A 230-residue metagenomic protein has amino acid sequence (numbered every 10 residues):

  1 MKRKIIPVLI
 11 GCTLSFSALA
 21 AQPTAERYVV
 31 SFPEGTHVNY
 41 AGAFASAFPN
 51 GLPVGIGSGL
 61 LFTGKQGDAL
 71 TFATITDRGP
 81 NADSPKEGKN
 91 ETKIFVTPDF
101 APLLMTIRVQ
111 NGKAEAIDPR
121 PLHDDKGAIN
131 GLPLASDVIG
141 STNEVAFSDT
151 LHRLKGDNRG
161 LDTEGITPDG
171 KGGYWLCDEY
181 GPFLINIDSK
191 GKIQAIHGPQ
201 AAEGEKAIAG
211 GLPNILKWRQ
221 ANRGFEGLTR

Functional and structural regions predicted by a protein language model:
M1-L19: Gram-negative bacterial Sec-dependent N-terminal signal peptides
A20-R230: Sequence/structural signature of beta-propeller domains
